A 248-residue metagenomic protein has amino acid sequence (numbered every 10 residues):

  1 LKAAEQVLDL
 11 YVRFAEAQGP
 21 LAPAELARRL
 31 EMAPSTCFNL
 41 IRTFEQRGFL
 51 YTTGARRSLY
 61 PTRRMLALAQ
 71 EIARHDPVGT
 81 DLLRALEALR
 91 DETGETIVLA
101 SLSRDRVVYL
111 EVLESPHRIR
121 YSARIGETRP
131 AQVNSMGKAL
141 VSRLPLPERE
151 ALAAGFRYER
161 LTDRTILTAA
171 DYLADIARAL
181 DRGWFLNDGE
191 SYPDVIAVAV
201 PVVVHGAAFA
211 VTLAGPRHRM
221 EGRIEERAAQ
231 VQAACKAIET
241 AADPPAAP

Functional and structural regions predicted by a protein language model:
L1-A4, P23, S58, T62 (+9 more regions): Short, structured helix-loop boundary elements
L1-H75, G79, K236-P244: N-terminal helix-turn-helix
R13, R29, L40, D81-E92 (+5 more regions): Amphipathic alpha-helical regulatory segments at dimerization interfaces that relay allosteric signals between sensory
L50-T52, L99-A100, V202: A structural signal for short hydrophobic beta-strand segments in well-ordered beta-sheet cores
R56, Y60-F156: Amphipathic alpha-helical effector-binding/dimerization core of metabolite-sensing transcriptional regulators
T165-A237: Extended hydrophobic
A247-P248: Signal-transducing coiled-coil/dimerization helices and immediately adjacent hinge/linker segments that couple sensory
